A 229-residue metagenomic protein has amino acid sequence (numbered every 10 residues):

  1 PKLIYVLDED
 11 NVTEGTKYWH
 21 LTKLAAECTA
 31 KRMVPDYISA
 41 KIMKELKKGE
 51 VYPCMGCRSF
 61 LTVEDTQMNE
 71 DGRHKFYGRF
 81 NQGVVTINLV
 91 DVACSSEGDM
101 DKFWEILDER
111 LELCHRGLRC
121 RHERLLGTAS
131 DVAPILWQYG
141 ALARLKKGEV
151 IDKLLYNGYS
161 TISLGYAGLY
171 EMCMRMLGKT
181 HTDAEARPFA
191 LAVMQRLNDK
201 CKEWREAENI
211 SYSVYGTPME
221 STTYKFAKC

Functional and structural regions predicted by a protein language model:
P1-G158, R175, K179-C229: Conserved catalytic cores of very large enzyme subunits
I162-R175, Q195: Contiguous, well-ordered alpha-helical segments that form the cores/surfaces of helical PPI scaffolds
